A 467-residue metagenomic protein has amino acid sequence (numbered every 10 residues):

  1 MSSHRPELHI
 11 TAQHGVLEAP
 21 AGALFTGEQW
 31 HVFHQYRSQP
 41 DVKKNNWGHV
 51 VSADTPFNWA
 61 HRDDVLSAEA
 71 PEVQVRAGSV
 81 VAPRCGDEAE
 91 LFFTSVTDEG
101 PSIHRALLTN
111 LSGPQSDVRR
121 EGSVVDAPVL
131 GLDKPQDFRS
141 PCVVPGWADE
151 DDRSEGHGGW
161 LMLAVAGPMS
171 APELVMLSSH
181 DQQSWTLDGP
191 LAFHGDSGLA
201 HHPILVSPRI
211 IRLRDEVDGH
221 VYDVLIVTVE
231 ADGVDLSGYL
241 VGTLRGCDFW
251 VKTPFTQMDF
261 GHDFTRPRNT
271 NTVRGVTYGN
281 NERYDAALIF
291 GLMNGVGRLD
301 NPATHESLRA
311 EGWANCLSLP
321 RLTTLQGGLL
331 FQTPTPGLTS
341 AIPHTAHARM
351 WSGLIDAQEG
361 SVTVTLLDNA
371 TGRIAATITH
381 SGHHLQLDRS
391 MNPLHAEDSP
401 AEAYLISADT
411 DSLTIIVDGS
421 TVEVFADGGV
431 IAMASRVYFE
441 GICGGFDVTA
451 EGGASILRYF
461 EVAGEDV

Functional and structural regions predicted by a protein language model:
M1-R139, P145-A200, R214-F260, Y278-Y284 (+3 more regions): Beta-rich carbohydrate-recognition and catalytic domains
V217-D218, A231, T243-V467: Beta-rich accessory regions
